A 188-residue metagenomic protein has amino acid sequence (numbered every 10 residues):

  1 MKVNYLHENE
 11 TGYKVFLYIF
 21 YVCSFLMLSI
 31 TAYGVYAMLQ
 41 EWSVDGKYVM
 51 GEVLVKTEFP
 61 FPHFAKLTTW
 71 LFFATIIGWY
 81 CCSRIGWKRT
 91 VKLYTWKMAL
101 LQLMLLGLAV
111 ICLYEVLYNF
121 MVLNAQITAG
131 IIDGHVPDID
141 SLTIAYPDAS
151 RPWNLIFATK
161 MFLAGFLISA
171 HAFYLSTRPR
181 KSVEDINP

Functional and structural regions predicted by a protein language model:
K2-F16, C81-L93, F120-I127, T159-P188: Cytosolic juxtamembrane helix at the C-terminal end of the final transmembrane segment
H7-S24, K66, Y94-Q102: Membrane-water interface of alpha-helical transmembrane segments
I19-Y36, L101-V122: Hydrophobic alpha-helical membrane-insertion segments
L28-S29, L71-Y80, L108, G165-H171: Hydrophobic core of alpha-helical transmembrane segments in multi-pass integral membrane proteins
T31-V49, V116-D133: Membrane-helix interface motif
Y48-T69, D138-T159: Membrane-interface segments at the starts/ends of alpha-helical transmembrane spans
F59-V91: Canonical alpha-helical transmembrane segments
C82-C112: Loop-to-transmembrane helix junctions at the membrane interface
